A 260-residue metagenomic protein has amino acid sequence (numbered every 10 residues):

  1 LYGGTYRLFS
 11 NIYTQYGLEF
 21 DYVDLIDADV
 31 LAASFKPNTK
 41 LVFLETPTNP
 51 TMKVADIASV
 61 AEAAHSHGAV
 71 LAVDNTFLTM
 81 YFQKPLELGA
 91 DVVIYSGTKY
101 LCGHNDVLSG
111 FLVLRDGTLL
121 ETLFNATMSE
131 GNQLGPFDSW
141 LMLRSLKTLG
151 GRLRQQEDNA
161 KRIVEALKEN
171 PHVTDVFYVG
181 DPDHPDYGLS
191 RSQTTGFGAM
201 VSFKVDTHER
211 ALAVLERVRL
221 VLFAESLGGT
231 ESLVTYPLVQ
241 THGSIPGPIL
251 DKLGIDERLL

Functional and structural regions predicted by a protein language model:
L1-H172, F177: Conserved PLP-enzyme active-site core in the AAT-like
D175-L260: Conserved C-terminal alpha-helix-loop-beta "cap" of PLP-dependent enzymes that closes/shapes the active-site mouth
